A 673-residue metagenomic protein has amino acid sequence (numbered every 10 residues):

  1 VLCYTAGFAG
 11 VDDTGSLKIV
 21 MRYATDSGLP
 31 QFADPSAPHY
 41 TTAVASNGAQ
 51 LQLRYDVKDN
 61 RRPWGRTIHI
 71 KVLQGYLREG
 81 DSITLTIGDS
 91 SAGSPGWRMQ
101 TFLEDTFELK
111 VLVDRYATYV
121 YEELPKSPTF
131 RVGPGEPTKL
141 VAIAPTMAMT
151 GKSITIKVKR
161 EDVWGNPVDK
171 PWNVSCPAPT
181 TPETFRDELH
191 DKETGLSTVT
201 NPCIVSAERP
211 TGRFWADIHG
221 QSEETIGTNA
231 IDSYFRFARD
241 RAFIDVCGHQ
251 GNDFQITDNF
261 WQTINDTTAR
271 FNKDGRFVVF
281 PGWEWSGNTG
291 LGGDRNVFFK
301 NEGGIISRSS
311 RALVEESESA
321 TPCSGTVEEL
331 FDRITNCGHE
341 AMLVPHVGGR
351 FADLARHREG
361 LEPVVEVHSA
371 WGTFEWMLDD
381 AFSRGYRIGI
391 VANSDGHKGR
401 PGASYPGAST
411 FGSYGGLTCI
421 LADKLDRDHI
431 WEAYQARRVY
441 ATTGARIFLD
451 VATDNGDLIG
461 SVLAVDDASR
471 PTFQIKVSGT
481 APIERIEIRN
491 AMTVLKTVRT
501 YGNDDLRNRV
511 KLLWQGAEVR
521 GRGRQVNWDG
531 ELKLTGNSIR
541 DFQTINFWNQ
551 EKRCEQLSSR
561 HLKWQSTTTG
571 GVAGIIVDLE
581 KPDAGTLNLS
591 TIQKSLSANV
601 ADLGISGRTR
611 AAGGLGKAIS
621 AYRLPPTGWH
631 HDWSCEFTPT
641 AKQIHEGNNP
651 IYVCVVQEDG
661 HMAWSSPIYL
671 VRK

Functional and structural regions predicted by a protein language model:
V1-A142: Ser/Thr/Pro/Gly-rich, low-complexity intrinsically disordered stalk/linker tracts of secreted and surface-exposed
C3-G7, V20-R22, I143, T155-E161 (+1 more regions): Short edge beta-strand/loop segments characteristic of extracellular beta-sandwich folds
G7, L73-G75, G88-S90, P145 (+3 more regions): Short strand-loop junctions, especially beta-strand C-caps/beta-turns that link beta-sheets to coils or alpha-helices
G10, Y76, M147, A464-D466: Residue-level "contact hotspot" at macromolecular interaction interfaces
A142-T146, S461-V462: Surface-exposed, proline-enriched loop/turn segments that connect beta strands in immunoglobulin-like
T150-K673: Extended, charged catalytic domains and RNA/DNA-binding interfaces, predominantly in divalent-metal-using enzymes
